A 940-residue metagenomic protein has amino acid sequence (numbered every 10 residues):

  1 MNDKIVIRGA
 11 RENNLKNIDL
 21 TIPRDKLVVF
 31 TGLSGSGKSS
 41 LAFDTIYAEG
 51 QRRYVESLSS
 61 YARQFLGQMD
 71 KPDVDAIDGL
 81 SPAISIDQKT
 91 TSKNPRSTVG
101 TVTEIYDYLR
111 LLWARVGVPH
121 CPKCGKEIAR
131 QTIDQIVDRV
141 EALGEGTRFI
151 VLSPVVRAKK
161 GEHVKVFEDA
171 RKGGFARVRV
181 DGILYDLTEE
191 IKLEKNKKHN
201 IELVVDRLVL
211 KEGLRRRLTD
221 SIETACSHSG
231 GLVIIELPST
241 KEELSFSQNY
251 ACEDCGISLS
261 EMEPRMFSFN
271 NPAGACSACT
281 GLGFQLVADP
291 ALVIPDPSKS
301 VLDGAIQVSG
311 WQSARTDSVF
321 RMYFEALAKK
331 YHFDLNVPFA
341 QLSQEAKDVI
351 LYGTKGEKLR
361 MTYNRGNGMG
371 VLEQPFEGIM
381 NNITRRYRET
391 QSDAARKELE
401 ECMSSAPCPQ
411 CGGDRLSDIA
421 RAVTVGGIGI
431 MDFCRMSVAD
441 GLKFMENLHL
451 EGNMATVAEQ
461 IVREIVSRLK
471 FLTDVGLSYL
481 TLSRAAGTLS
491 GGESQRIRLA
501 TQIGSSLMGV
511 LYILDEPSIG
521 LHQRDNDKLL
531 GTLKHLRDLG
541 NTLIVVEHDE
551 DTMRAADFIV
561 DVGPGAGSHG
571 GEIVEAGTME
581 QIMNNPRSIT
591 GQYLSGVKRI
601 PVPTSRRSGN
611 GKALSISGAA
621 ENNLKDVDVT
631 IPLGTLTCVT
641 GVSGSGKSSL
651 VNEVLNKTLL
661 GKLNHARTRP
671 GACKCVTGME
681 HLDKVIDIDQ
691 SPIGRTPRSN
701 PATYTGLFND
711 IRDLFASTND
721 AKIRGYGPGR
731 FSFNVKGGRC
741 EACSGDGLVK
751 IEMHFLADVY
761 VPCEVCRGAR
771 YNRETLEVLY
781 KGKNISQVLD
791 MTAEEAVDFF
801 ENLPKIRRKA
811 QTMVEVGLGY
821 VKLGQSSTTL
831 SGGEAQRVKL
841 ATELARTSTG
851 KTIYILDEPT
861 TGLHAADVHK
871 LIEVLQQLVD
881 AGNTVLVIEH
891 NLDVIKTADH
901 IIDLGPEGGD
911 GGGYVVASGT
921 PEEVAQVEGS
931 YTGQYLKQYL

Functional and structural regions predicted by a protein language model:
M1-L940: Conserved phosphate-binding elements of NTP-dependent enzyme cores
